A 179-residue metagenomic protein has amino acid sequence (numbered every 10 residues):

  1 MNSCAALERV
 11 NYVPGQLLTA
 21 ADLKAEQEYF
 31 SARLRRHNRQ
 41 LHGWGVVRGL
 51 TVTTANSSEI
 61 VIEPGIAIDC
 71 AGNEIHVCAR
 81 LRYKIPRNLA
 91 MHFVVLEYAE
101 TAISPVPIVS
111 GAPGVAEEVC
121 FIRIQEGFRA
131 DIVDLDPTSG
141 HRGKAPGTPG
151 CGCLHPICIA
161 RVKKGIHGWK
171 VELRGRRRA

Functional and structural regions predicted by a protein language model:
M1-Y12, E59-V61, G65-A179: Beta-strand-rich solenoidal segments
C4-V61: N-terminal "first-domain core" detector
